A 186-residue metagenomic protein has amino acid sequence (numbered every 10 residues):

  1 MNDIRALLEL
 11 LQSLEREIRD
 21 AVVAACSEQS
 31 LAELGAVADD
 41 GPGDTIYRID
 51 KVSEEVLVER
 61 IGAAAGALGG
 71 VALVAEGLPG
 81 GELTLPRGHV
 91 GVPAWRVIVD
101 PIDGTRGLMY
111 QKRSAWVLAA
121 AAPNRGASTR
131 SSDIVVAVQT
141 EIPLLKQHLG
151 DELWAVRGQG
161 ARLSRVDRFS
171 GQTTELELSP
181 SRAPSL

Functional and structural regions predicted by a protein language model:
M1-V99: N-terminal subdomain of lithium-sensitive/metallo-dependent phosphomonoesterases centered on the IMPase/IPPase/PAP
Y47, R106, L176: Flexible, active-site-adjacent loop/turn segments at secondary-structure boundaries
K51, Y110, L178-P180: Generic structural "secondary-structure junction" signal
L68-G69, G91-A94, Q111-R113, S131-V135 (+1 more regions): Short coil/turn connectors at secondary-structure junctions
E76-L78, I102, Q111-R113, I142 (+1 more regions): An acidic- and aromatic-residue-enriched active-site/binding cleft used to recognize and process polar
G80-G88, D103-L108, I142-P143: Catalytic micro-motifs at enzyme active sites that drive phosphoryl/nucleotidyl and oxygen chemistry
R96-G126, I134-A137: A generic, well-ordered mixed alpha/beta core segment in the N-terminal half of proteins
L118-L186: Acidic beta-strand-loop-alpha-helix segment within the catalytic core of divalent metal-dependent phosphate-processing
